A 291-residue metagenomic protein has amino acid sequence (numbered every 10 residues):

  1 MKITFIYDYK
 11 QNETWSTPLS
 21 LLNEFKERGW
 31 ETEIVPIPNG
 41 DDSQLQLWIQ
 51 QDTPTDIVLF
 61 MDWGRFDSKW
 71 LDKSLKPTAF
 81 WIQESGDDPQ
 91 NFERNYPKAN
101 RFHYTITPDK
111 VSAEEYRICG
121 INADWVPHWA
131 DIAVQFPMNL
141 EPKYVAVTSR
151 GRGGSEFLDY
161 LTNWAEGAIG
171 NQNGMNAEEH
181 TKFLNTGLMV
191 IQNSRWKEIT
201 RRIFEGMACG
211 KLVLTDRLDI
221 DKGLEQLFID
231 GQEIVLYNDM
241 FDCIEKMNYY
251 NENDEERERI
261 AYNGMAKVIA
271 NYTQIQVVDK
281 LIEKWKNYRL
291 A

Functional and structural regions predicted by a protein language model:
M1-T53, L59-K73, P77-D230, L236 (+4 more regions): Nucleotide-sugar donor-binding catalytic core of glycosyltransferases
A177, M240-C243, D254, Q274: Residues at or immediately preceding the N-termini of alpha-helices
T181, M240-C243, R257, G264: Catalytic phosphate/metal-binding cores of nucleic-acid and nucleotide-processing enzymes, i.e., regions that mediate
K197-E198, D242, N253, N263: General helical secondary-structure elements
Q232-M240, Y249-D254: Conserved acidic donor-binding segment of nucleotide-sugar-dependent glycosyltransferases
K246: Short amphipathic alpha-helices within nucleic acid-binding modules
N251-K286: A charged, aromatic-enriched C-terminal amphipathic alpha-helix characteristic of glycosyltransferases across folds
